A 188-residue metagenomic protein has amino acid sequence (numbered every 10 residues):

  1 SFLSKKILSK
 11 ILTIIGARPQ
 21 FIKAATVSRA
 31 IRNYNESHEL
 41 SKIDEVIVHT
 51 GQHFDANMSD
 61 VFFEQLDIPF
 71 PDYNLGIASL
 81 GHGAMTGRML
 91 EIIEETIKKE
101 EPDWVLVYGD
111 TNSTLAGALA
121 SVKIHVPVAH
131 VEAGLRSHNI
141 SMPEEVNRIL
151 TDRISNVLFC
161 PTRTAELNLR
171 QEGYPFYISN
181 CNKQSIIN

Functional and structural regions predicted by a protein language model:
F2-T50: N-terminal subdomain of nucleotide-sugar transferases
K10, D103-W104: Structural motif
S41-M85: Conserved nucleotide-sugar phosphate-binding/catalytic loop shared by glycosyltransferases and other
H53-N57, G76, I154-N188: A nucleotide-sugar donor-handling region in carbohydrate enzymes
H82-E101: An amphipathic, basic-hydrophobic alpha-helix
L106-I124: An aromatic- and histidine-rich active-site surface loop
S121-G134: Active-site proximal beta-strand in glycosyltransferases
L135-N156: A conserved, positively charged/aromatic
